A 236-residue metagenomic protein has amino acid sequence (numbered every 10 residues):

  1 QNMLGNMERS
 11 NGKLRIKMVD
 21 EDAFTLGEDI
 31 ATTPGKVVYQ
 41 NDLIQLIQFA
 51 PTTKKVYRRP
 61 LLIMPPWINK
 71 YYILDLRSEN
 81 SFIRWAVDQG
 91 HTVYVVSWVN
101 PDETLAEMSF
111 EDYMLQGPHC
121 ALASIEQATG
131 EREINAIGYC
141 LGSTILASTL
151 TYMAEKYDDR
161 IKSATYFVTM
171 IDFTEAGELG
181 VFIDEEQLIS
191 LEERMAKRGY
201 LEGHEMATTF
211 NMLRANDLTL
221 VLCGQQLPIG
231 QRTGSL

Functional and structural regions predicted by a protein language model:
Q1, E131, L150-L236: Alpha/beta-hydrolase-fold enzymes
N2-M7: GHKL-family ATPase ATP-binding module
R9-E103: Short, surface-exposed "cap/lid" segments of acyl-processing enzymes
T53-V56, W85-V93, S124-E133, Y152-K162: Secondary-structure transition/capping motifs at alpha-helix termini and the adjoining loop/turn into the next element
L74, L105-S109, A147-L150, E175-L179: Short acidic, glycine/serine/threonine-rich loops at helix termini
L105-T129: Alpha/beta-hydrolase active-site loop
H119-A123, L146-M153: Short, well-ordered amphipathic alpha-helices
G138-G142, L146: Gly/Ala-rich beta-loop-alpha elbow adjacent to hydrolase catalytic centers
